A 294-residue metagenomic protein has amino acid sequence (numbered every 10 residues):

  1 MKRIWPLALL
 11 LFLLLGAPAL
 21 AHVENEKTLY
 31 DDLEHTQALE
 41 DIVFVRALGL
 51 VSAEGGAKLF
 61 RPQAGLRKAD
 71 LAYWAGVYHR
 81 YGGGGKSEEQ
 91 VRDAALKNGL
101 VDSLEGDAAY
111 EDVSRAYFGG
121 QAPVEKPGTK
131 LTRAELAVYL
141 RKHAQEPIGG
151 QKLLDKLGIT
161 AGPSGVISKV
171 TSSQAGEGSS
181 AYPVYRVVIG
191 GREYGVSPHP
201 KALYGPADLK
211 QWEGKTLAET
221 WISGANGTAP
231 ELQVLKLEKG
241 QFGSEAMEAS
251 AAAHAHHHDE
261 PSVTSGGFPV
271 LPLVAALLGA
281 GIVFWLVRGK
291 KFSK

Functional and structural regions predicted by a protein language model:
M1, A21, A276-A280: Long, contiguous C-terminal modules that act as interaction/assembly or targeting platforms
M1, S262-T264, K294: Short, Lys/Arg-rich N-terminal segment immediately upstream of the first membrane anchor
K2-A8: Sec-dependent signal peptide recognition, specifically the positively charged N-region followed immediately by
A8-G16: Bacterial N-terminal signal peptides
A19-E219, P230-L273, V283-V287: N-terminal propeptides
W221-S223: Conserved "cap/hinge" positions at secondary-structure junctions
G279-K294: C-terminal membrane-anchoring or membrane-association module
